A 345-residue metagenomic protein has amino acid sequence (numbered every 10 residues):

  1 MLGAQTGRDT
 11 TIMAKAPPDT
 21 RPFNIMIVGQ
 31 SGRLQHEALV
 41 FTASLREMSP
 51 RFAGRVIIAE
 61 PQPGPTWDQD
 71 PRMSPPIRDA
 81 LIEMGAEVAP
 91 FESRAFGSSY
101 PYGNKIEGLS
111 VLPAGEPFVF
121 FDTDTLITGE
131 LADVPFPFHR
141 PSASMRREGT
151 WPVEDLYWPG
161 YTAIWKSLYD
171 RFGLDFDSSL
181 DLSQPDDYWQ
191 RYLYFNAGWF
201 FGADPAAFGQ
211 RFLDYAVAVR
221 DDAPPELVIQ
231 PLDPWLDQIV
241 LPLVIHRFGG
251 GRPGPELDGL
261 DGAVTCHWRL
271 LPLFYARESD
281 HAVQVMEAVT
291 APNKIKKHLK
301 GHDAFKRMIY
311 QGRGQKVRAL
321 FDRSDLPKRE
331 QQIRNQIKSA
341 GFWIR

Functional and structural regions predicted by a protein language model:
G7, T11-A95, P113-A114, L232 (+1 more regions): N-terminal anchoring/stem segment of glycosyltransferases
I12-N24, Q30, D181-L193, G198 (+1 more regions): A glycosyltransferase accessory/donor-loop signature
H36-L39, A43, G103, E107 (+1 more regions): A structural signal for well-ordered alpha-helical segments within the folded catalytic domains of diverse enzymes
F96-N104: A short, glycine-/small-residue-rich helix N-cap motif at loop->alpha-helix starts within glycosyltransferase
F118: Short aromatic/hydrophobic "clamp" motif used to bind/position activated sugar donors
D122-L126: The conserved acidic donor/metal-binding loop of glycosyltransferases
I127-I164: Conserved donor-nucleotide/metal-binding helix-loop-beta segment in metal-dependent transferases, i.e., the alpha-helix
V153-A203: Extended catalytic-interface subdomain
